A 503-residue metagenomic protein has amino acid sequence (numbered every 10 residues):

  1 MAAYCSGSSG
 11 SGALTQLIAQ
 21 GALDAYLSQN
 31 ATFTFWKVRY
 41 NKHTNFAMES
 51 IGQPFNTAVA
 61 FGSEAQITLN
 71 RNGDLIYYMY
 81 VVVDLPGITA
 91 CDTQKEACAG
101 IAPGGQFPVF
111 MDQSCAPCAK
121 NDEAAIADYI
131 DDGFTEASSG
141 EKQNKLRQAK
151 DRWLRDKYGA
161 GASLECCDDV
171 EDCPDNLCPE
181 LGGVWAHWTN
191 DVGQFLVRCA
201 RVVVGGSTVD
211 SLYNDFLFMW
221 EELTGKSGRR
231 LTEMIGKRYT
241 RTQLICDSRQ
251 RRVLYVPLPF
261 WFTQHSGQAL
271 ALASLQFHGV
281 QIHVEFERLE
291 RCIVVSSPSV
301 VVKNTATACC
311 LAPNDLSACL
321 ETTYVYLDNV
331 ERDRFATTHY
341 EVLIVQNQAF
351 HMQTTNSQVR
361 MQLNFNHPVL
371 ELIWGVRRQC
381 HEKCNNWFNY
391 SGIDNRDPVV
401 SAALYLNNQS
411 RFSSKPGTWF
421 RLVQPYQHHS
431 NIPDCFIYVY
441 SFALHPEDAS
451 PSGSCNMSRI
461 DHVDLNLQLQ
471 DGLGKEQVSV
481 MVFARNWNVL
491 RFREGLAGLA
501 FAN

Functional and structural regions predicted by a protein language model:
M1-C118, D128, R152, C166-N503: Short, low-complexity Pro/Thr/Gly
D112, E136-A137, G161: Intrinsically disordered, low-complexity segments
D122-I130: Non-transmembrane amphipathic alpha-helical segments
D131, T135, L154-R155, G159 (+1 more regions): Generic surface-pattern signal
G133-N144: Charged, low-complexity interaction regions
K142-E165, D169-V170: Repeat-associated, polar segments at repeat-unit boundaries in modular proteins
